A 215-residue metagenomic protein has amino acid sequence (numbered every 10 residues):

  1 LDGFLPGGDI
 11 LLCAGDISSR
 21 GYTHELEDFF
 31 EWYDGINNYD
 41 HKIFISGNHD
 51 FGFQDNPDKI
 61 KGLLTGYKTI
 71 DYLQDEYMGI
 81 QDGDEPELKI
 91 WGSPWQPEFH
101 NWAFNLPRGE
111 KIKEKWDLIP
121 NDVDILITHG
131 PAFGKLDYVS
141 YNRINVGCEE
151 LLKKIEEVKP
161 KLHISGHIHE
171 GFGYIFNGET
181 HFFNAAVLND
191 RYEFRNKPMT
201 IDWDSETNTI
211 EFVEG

Functional and structural regions predicted by a protein language model:
L1-G3, L12, K61, G173 (+1 more regions): Intrinsically disordered, low-complexity terminal extensions that flank but exclude the folded catalytic cores
L1-G83: Core catalytic region of metal-dependent phosphoesterases/phosphodiesterases, especially metallo-beta-lactamase-like
G7, N121-D122, K159: Alpha-helix C-terminal capping/helix-to-coil transition sites in glycosyltransferase folds
I10, H41, L88-K89, D124-I125 (+1 more regions): Structural motif
D16-I17, N48-D50, E76-Y77, S93-P97 (+3 more regions): Active-site metal-binding loops of divalent metal-dependent hydrolases
L26-F30, D58-K61, P107-K111, Y141-L152: Charged helix-capping and loop-helix junction motifs
H41-F44, F133-E206: Conserved beta-sheet core of the metallophosphoesterase superfamily
I80-R143: Active-site-proximal loop/helix segment associated with metal-binding centers of metalloenzymes
